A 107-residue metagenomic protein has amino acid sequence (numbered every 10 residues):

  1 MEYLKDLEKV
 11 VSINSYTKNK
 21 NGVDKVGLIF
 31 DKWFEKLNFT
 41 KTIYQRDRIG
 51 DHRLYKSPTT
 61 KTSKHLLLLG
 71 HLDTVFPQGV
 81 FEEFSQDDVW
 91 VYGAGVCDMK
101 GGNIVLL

Functional and structural regions predicted by a protein language model:
M1-V96: Acidic/His- and Gly-rich active-site-bordering loop/insert found across diverse amide/peptide-bond hydrolases
K100, I104-L107: Acidic/histidine-rich catalytic neighborhood of metal-dependent amide-processing enzymes
